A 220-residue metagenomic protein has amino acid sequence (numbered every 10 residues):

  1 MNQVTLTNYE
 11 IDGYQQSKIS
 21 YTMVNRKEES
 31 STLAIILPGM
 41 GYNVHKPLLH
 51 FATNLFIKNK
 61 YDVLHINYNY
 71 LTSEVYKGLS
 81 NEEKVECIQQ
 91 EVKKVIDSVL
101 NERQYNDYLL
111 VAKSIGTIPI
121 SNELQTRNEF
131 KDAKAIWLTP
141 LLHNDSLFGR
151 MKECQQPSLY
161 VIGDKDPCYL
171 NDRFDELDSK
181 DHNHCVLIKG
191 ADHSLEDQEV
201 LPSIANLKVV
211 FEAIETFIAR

Functional and structural regions predicted by a protein language model:
N8-Y105: Serine-hydrolase catalytic machinery in alpha/beta-hydrolase-like enzymes
H45, P167-R173: Conserved alpha/beta-hydrolase "acid-adjacent" motif
N67-T72, L141, A191-D192: Short beta-to-alpha linker loops that shape the active-site pocket of alpha/beta-hydrolase fold enzymes
Y68, K113, I136-N144, G163-K165: Active-site nucleophile loop of the alpha/beta-hydrolase fold
L110-S121: Gly/Ala-rich beta-loop-alpha elbow adjacent to hydrolase catalytic centers
C154-Q155, Y160-I162, D166: Short beta-strand/loop motif that positions the catalytic acidic residue of the alpha/beta-hydrolase fold
D164-Y169, H193-S194: Acidic catalytic loop of the alpha/beta-hydrolase fold
A191-N206: Catalytic histidine-centered segment of alpha/beta-hydrolase-like enzymes
